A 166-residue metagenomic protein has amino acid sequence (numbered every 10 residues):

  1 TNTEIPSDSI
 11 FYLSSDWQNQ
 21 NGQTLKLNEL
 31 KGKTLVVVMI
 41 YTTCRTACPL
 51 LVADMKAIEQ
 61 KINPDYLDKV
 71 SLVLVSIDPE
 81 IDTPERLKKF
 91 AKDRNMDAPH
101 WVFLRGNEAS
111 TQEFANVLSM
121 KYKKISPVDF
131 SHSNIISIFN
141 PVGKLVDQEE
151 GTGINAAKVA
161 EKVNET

Functional and structural regions predicted by a protein language model:
N2-N28, A53: N-terminal "domain-start" segment that seeds a small globular fold
Y12-L13, T34-L35, S133-I135: Short loop/turn microsegments at loop-to-beta-strand junctions
L27-M55: Short active-site neighborhood of thiol/selenol oxidoreductases, capturing the structured segment around
K33-T34, L51-L74: Conserved helix-turn-beta segment immediately C-terminal to the redox Cys motif in thioredoxin-like folds
V52, K56-E59, P84-K88, E108 (+3 more regions): Extracytoplasmic/secreted envelope proteins and their assembly/folding machinery, especially bacterial periplasmic
K69-D82, P99-A109: Thiol-based oxidoreductase modules, predominantly thioredoxin-like and allied folds used for disulfide exchange
K88-S133: Short, internal strand/loop/helix patches that form the active-site neighborhood or redox-interaction surface
I125-T166: Thiol-/selenol-based redox modules, centered on thioredoxin-like and closely related oxidoreductase domains
